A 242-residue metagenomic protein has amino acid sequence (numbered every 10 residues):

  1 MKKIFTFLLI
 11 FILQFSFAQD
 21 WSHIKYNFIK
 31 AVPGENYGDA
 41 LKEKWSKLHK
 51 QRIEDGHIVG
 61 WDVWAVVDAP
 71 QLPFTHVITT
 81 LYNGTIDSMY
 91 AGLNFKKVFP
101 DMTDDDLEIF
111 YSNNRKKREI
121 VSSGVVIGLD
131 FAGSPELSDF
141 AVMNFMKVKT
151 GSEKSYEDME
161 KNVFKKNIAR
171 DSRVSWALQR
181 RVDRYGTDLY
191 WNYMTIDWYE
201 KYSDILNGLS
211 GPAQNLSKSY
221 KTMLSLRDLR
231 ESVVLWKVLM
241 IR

Functional and structural regions predicted by a protein language model:
I4-F15: Sec-dependent N-terminal signal peptides
A18-R242: Short S/T/G/P-rich N-terminal loop/turn motif that feeds into the first structured element of a domain
